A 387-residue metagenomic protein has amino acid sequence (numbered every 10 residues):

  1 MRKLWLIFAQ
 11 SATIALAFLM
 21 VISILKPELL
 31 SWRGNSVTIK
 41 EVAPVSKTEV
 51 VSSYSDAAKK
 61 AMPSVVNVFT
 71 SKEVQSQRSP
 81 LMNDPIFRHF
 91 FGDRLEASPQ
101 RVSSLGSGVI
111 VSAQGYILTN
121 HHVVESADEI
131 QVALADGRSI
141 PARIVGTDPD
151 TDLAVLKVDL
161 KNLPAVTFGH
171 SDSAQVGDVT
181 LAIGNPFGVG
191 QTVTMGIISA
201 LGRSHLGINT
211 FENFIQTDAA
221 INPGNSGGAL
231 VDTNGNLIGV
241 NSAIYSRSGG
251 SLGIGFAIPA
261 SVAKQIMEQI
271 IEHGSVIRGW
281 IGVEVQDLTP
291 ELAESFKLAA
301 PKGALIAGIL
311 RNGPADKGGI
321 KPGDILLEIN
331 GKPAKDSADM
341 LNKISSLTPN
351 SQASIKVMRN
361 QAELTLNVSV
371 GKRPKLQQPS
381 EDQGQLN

Functional and structural regions predicted by a protein language model:
M1-V37, R143, T233, L237 (+1 more regions): C-terminal recognition in membrane/secretory proteostasis and scaffolding
K3, I7, I39, Y54 (+7 more regions): Active-site loop architecture of trypsin-fold serine endopeptidases
Q10, S103-S107, V166-F168, Q216-V231 (+1 more regions): Gly/Ser-rich catalytic serine loop of serine hydrolases
E28-I117, V123-Q131, R138-S139, L153 (+3 more regions): Glycine-biased strand-turn-strand hairpin within the trypsin-fold
V51-A58, M62, N83-R88, Q114 (+8 more regions): Extracytoplasmic/secreted envelope proteins and their assembly/folding machinery, especially bacterial periplasmic
V68-S71, V111-A113, N120, V145-T147 (+10 more regions): Residue-level recognition of beta-strand microenvironments
P80-N83, F87-R101, I144-D152, K157-D159 (+5 more regions): Gly/Ser-enriched beta-turn/beta-hairpin loop segments
P99-L105, I110-T192, H205, K302 (+5 more regions): Conserved active-site neighborhood of the chymotrypsin/trypsin-like protease fold
